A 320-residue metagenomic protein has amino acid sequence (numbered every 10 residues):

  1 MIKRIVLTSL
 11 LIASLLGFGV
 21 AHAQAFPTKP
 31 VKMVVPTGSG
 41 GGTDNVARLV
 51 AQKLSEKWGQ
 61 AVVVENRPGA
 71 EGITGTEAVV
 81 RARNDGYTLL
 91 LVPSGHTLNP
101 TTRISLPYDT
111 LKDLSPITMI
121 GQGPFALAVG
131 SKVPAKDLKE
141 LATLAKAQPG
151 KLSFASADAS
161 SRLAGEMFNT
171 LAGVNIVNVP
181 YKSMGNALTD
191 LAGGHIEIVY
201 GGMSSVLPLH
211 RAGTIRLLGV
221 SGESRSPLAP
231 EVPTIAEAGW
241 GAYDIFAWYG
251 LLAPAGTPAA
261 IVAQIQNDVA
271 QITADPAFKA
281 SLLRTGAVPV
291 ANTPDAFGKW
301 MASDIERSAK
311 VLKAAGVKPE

Functional and structural regions predicted by a protein language model:
M1-R4: Positively charged n-region of N-terminal signal peptides that target proteins for export
T8-G17: Bacterial N-terminal signal peptides
A23-K112, G150-K151, S160-S161, G173-Y200 (+4 more regions): N-terminal (or domain-start) structured segment
T28-P30, L171, E237, A259-E320: An extracytoplasmic/periplasmic, membrane-proximal ligand-sensing/linker region
R81-Y87, T101-N186, I235, W248-S281: Hinge/capping helix and adjacent helix->loop/strand transition within the periplasmic-binding protein
H96-S105, R162, E166-L171, I198-V232: A ligand-binding cleft/hinge motif common to bilobed small-molecule-binding domains
Q122, V206-A274, S303-E306: C-terminal lobe and pocket-closing loops of periplasmic/extracytoplasmic Venus-flytrap solute-binding proteins
